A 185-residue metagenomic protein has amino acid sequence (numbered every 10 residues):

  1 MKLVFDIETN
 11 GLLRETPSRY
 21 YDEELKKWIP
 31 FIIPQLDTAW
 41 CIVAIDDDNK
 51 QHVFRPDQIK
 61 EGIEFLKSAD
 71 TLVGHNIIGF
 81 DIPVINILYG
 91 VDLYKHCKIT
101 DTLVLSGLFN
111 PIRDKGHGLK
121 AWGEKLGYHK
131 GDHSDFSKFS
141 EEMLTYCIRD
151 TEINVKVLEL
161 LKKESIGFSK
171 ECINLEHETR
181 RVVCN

Functional and structural regions predicted by a protein language model:
M1-I112: Conserved RNase H-like, two-metal-ion catalytic cores of nucleic-acid enzymes
K27-W28, H133-F139: Short, surface-exposed recognition loops or helix-turn segments adjacent to catalytic cores
D57-E64, P83, L103, H117-K120 (+3 more regions): Generic alpha-helical secondary structure signal
V84-I85, W122, V157, N185: Residues within well-ordered alpha helices
L93-C97, T102, R113, S137-N185: Mixed-charge, glycine-rich, non-catalytic linkers/tails in nucleic-acid processing enzymes
T102, S106-S134, E142, R149: Internal, well-ordered alpha/beta segment that forms a basic, Gly-enriched binding/recognition surface
